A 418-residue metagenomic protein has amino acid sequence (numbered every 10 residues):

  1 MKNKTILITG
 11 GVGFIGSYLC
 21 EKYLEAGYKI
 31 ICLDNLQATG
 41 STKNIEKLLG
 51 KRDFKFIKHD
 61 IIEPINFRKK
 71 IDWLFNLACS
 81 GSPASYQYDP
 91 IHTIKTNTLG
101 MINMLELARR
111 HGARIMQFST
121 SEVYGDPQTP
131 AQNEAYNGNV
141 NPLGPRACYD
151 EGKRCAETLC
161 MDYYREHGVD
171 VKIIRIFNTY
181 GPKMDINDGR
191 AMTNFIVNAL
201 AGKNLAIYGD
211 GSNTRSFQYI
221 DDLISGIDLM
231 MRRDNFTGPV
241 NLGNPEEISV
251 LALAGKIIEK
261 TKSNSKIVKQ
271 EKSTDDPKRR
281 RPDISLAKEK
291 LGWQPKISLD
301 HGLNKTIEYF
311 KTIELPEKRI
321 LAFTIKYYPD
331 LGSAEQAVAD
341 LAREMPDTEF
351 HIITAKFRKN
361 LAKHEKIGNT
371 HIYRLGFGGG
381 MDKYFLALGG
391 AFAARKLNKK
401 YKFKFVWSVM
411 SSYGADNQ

Functional and structural regions predicted by a protein language model:
M1-T179, D221, K305, Y309: N-terminal Rossmann-like NAD(P)+-binding domain of SDR-like oxidoreductases, especially those catalyzing
S17-L19, E25, H59, N103 (+2 more regions): C-terminal substrate-binding subdomain of Rossmann-fold SDR/epimerase-dehydratase oxidoreductases
G27-I30, L315-K359, G368-H371: N-terminal subdomain of nucleotide-sugar transferases
G40, Y88, T96-L99, A147 (+8 more regions): Residue-level signal for the nucleotide or nucleotide-sugar donor/cofactor binding architecture
M101, A387-A391, K404-Q418: An aromatic- and histidine-rich active-site surface loop
M101-I102, R154-M161, T193-I196, I224-S225 (+2 more regions): Conserved active-site helix of classical SDR/Rossmann-fold NAD(P)-dependent CH-OH oxidoreductases
G368-K396: A short, charged, and often flexible helix/loop element on the N-terminal side of the glycosyltransferase catalytic
